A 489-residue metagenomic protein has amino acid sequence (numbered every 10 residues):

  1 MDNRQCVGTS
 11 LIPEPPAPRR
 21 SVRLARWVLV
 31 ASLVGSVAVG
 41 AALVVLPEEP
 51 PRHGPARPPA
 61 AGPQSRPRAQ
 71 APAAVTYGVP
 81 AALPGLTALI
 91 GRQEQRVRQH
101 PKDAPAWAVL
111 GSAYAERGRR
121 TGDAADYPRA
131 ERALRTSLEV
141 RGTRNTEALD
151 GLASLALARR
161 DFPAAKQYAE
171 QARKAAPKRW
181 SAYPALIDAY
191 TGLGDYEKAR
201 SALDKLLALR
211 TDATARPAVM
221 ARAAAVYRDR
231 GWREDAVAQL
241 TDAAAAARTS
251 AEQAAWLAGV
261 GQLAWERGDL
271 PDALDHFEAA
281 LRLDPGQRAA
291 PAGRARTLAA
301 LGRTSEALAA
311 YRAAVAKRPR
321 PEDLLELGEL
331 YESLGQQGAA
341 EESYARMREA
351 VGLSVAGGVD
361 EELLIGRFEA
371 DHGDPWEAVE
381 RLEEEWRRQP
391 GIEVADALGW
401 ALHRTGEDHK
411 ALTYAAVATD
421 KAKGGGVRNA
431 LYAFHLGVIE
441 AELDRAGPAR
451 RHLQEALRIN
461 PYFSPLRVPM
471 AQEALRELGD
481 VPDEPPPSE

Functional and structural regions predicted by a protein language model:
D2-T143, E147, R458-P465, P469-E489: N-terminal leader/linker segments that initiate helical-solenoid repeat arrays
P101, G142-T143, P177, T211-T214 (+9 more regions): Short coil turns that delineate tetratricopeptide repeat
A106, T146-A148, A182, R216-V219 (+6 more regions): TPR alpha-solenoid repeat register
V109, D150-G151, A185, R222 (+8 more regions): Canonical tetratricopeptide repeat
S112, E116-R119, S154, D188 (+9 more regions): Residue-level recognition of tetratricopeptide repeat
